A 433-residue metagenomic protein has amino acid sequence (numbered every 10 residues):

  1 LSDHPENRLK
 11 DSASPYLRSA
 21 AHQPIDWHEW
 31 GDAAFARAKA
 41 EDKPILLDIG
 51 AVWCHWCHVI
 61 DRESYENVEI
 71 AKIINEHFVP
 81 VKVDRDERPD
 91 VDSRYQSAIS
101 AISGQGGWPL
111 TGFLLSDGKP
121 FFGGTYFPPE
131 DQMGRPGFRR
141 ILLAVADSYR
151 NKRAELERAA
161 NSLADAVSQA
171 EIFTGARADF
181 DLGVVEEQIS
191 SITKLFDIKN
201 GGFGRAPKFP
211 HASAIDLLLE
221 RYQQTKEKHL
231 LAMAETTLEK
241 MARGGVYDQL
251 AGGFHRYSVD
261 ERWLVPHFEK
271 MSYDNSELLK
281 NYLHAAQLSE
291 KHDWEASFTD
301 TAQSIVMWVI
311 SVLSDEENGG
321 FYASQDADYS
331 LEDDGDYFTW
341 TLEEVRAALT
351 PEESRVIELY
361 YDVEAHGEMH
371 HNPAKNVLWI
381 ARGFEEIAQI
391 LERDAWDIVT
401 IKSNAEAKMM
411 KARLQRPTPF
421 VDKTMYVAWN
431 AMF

Functional and structural regions predicted by a protein language model:
L1-M432: Replace the tail clause
